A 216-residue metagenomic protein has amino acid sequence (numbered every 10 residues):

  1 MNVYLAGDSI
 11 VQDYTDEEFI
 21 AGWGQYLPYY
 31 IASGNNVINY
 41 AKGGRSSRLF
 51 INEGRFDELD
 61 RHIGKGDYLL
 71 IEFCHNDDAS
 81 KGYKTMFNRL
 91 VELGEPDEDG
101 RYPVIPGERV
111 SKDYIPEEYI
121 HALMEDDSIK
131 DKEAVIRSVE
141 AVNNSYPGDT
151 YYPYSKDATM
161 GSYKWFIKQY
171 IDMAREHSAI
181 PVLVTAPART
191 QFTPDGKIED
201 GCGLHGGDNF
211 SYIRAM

Functional and structural regions predicted by a protein language model:
M1-K42, D57-L69, G82-E95: Serine-esterase "nucleophile elbow" of acetyl-processing enzymes
N2, G43-R45, L204-G206: Short, charged N-terminal helix-start/capping segments
S9-D13, K42-R48, H75-S80, P187-Q191: Solvent-exposed loop/turn segments at secondary-structure junctions within structured extracellular/periplasmic domains
V11, G24, P28, S47 (+3 more regions): Small-side-chain structural scaffolding
F50-G54: Short gly/ser/thr-rich secondary-structure transition/capping motifs
R55-M216: Alpha-helical cap/lid subdomain in secreted, periplasmic, or secretory-pathway luminal O-acyl-processing enzymes
